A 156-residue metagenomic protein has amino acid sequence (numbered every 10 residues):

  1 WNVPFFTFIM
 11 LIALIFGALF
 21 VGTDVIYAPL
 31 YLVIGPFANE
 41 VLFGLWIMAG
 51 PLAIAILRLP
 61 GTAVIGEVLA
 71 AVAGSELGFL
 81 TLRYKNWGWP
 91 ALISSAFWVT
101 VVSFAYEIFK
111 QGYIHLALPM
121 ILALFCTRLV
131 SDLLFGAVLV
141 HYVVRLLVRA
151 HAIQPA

Functional and structural regions predicted by a protein language model:
W1, F5, G35, N39 (+5 more regions): Membrane-helix interfacial "entry" motifs
W1-A53: Hydrophobic transmembrane alpha-helices
W1-T7, A18, P119-A156: Alpha-helical transmembrane segments and their cytosolic interface
V3-L14, A18, A73-Q111, V140-H141: Short helix-perturbing small/polar motifs within transmembrane alpha-helices
F6-M10, G44, M48, P60-V68 (+2 more regions): Hydrophobic alpha-helical transmembrane segments
T23-Y31, G61, T81-N86, F109 (+2 more regions): Membrane-interfacial segments
F37-R83: Alpha-helical membrane segments and adjacent membrane-interface helices in multi-pass membrane proteins
L59-V72, V99-A105, L124-G136, A152-A156: Alpha-helical membrane-embedding segments and immediately adjacent membrane-interface amphipathic helices
